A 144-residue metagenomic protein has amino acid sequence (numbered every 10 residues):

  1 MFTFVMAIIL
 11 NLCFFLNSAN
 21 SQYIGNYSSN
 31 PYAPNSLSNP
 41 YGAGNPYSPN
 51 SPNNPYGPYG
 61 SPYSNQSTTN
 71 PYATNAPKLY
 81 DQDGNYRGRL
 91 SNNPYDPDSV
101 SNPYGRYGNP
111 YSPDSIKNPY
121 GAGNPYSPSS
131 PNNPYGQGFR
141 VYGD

Functional and structural regions predicted by a protein language model:
T3-F15: Bacterial N-terminal signal peptides
A19-D144: Repetitive, compositionally biased segments used for assembly/scaffolding
